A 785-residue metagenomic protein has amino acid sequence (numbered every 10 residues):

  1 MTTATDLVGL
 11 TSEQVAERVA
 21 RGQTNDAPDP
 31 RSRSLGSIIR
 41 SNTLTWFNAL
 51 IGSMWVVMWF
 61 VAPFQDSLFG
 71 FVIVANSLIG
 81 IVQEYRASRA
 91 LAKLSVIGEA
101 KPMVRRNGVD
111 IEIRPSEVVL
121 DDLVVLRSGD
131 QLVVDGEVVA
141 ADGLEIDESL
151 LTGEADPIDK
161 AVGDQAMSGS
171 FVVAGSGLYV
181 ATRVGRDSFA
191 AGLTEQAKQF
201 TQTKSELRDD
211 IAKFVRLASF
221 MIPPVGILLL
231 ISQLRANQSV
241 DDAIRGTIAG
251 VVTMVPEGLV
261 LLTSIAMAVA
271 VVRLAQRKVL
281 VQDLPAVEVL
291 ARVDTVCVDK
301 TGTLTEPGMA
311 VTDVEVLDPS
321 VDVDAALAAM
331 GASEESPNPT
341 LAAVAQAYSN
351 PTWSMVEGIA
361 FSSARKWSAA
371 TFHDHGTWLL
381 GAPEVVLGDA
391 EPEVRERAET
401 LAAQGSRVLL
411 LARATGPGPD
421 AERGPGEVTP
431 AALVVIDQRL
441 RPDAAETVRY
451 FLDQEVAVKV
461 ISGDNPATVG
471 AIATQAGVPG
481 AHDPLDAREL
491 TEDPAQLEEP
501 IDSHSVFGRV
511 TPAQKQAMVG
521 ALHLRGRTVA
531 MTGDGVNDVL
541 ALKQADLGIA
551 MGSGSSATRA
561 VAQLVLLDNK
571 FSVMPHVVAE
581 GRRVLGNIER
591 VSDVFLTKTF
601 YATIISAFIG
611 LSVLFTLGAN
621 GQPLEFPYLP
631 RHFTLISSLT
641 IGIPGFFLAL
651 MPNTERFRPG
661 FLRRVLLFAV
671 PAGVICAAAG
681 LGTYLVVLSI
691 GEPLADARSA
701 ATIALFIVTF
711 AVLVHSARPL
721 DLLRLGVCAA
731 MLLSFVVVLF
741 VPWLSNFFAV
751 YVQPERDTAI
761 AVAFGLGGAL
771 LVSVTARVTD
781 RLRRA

Functional and structural regions predicted by a protein language model:
A4-G9, V19-P30, I73, S77-L78 (+2 more regions): Actuator/coupling domain of P-type ATPases
T24-M103, D110-I111, D156, D210-K213 (+2 more regions): Transmembrane helix-loop-helix hairpins at the membrane interface
A49-F71, F220-P256, A268, V272-K278 (+5 more regions): Helix-interface capping motifs at the ends of transmembrane segments in multi-pass membrane proteins
L68, E99-A212, L410, E492-I501 (+2 more regions): Cytosolic catalytic regions of P-type ion-transporting ATPases
I79, V109, T182-G185, K198 (+14 more regions): Conserved beta-strand/loop elements of the cytosolic catalytic core of P-type E1-E2 ATPases, chiefly in the P-domain
V96, A100-R105, K204, L259-A326 (+3 more regions): Conserved catalytic phosphorylation-site environment of P-type ATPases
M267, A481-A530, A545, S553-L723 (+1 more regions): Membrane-embedded transport module
R292-T429, I436, R449-Y450, S462-T474 (+3 more regions): Cytosolic catalytic regions of ATP/NTP-dependent phosphoryl-transfer enzymes
